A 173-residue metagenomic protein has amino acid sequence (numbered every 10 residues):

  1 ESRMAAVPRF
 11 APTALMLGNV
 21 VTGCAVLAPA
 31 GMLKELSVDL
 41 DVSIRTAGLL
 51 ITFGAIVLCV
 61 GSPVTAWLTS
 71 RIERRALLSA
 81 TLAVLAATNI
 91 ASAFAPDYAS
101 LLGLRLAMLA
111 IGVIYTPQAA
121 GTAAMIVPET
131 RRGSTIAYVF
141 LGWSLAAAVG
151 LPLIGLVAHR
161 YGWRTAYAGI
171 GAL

Functional and structural regions predicted by a protein language model:
A14-I44, S62: Extracytoplasmic
N19, I51, A55, L82 (+2 more regions): Small-residue-rich transmembrane alpha-helices and their cytosolic helix-loop interfaces in multi-pass secondary
L27, A55-P63, A147-A148: Residue-level signature of mid-helix packing/kink "hotspots" within the transmembrane helices of 12-pass Major
V60-P96: Conserved MFS/SLC helix-loop-helix module at the cytosolic interface between two early adjacent transmembrane helices
T88, A99-A107: Paired small-residue
S100, Y138-L173: Helix-loop-helix hairpin linking two adjacent transmembrane segments in secondary transporters
L104-L141: Cytoplasmic helix-loop-helix junction between adjacent transmembrane helices in 12-TM secondary transporters
